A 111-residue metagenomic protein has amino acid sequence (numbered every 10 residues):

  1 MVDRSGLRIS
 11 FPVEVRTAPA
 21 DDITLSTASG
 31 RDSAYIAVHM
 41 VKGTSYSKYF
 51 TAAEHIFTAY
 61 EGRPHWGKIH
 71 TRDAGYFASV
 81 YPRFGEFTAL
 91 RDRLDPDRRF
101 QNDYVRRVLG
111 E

Functional and structural regions predicted by a protein language model:
M1-V80: Substrate-recognition/cap regions that form aromatic- and gly/pro-loop-enriched pockets for small-molecule ligands
A59-E111: Activity-critical C-terminal alpha-helical subdomain
